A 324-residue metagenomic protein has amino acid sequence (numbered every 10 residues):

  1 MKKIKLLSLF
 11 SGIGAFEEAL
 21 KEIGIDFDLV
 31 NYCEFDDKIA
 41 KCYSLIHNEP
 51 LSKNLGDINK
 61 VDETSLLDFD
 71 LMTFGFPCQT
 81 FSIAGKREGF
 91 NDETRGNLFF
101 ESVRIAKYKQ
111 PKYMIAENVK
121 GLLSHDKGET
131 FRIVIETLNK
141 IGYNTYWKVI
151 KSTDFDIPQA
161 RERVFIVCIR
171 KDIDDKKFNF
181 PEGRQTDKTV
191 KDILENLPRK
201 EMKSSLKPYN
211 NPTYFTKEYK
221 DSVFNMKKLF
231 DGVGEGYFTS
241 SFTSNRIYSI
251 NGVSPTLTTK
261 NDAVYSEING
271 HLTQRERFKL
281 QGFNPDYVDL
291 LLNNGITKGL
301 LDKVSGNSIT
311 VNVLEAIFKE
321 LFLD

Functional and structural regions predicted by a protein language model:
K2-L29, F35, C42, T137-I141 (+2 more regions): S-adenosyl-L-methionine-dependent DNA methyltransferase catalytic core
K2-Y113, K120-S124, E129-R132: Core alpha/beta nucleotide-donor-binding catalytic domains of modification enzymes
K53-G56, F76, G85-K86, E93 (+6 more regions): Residue-level signal for pocket-adjacent positions within structured domains
N59-K60, T64, K151-T153, D286: Short, solvent-exposed coil/turn elements at secondary-structure transition points
V61, F81, F90, L122 (+4 more regions): Short clusters of hydrophobic/aromatic residues that line enzyme substrate/ligand-binding pockets
S65-L66, P158-A160, Y248-N251: Extracellular/periplasmic catalytic domains that process cell-envelope and extracellular macromolecules
N97-I169: Conserved Class I SAM-dependent methyltransferase catalytic core
